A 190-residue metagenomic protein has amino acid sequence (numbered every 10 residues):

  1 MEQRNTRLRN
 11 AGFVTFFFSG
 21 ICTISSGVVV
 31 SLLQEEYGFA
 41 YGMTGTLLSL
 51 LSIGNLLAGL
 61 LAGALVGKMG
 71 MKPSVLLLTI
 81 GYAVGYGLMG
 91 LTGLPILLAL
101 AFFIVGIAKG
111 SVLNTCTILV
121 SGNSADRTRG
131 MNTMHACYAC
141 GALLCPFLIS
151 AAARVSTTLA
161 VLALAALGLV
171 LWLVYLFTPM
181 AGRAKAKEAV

Functional and structural regions predicted by a protein language model:
L8, V14-F39, L113: Extracytoplasmic
I24, L51-L60, A142-L143: Residue-level signature of mid-helix packing/kink "hotspots" within the transmembrane helices of 12-pass Major
V30, A62, G141-A153, T157-A160: Small-residue (Gly/Pro/Ala) motifs that create kinks and tight helix-helix packing interfaces
L57-I96: Conserved MFS/SLC helix-loop-helix module at the cytosolic interface between two early adjacent transmembrane helices
G85, I96-S111: Hydrophobic core of transmembrane alpha-helices in multi-pass small-molecule transporters, especially MFS/SLC-type
G110-S124: Intracellular juxtamembrane helix-capping segments at the cytosolic ends of symmetry-related transmembrane helices
R127-F147: Glycine-rich segments within core transmembrane alpha-helices of 12-TM secondary carriers
L159-F177: Symmetry-related core transmembrane helices of the 12-TM Major Facilitator Superfamily/SLC fold
